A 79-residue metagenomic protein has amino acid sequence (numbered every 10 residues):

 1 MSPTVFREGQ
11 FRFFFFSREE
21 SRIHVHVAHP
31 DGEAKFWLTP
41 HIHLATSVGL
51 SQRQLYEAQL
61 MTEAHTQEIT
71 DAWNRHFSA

Functional and structural regions predicted by a protein language model:
M1-S2, I23: Residue-level marker for the onset of beta-strands and adjacent loop->beta junctions in well-ordered domains
T4-E8: Short acidic-hydrophobic surface loop/beta-edge motif
Q10-R12: Charge-dense, helix-prone N-terminal extensions
F16-S51: A short, structured beta-strand/loop element
L50-A79: C-terminal structural segments of small proteins and small subunits
